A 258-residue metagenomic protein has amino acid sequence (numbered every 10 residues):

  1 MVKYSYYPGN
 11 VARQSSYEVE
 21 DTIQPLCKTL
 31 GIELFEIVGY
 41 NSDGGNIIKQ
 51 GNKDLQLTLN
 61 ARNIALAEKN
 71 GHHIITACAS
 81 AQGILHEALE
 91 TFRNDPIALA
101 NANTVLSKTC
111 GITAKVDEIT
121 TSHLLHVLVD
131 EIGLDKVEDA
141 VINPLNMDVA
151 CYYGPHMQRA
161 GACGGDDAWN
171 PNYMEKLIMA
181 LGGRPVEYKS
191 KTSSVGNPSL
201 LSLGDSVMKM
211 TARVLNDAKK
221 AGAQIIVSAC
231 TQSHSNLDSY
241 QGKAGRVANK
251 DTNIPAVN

Functional and structural regions predicted by a protein language model:
M1-N258: Iron-sulfur cluster-binding electron-transfer modules in prokaryotic oxidoreductases
